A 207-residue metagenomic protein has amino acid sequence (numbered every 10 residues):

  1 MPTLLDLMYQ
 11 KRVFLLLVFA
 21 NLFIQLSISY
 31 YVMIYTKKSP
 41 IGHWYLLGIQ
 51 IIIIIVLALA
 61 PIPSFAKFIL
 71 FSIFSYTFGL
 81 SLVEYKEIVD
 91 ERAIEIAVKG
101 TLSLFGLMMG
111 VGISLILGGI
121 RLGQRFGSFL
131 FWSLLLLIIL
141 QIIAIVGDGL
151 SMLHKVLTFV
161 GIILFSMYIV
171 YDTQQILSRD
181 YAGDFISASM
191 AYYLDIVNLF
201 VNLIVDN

Functional and structural regions predicted by a protein language model:
M1-N207: A hydrophobic alpha-helical transmembrane-helix feature that marks the membrane cores and membrane-interface segments
